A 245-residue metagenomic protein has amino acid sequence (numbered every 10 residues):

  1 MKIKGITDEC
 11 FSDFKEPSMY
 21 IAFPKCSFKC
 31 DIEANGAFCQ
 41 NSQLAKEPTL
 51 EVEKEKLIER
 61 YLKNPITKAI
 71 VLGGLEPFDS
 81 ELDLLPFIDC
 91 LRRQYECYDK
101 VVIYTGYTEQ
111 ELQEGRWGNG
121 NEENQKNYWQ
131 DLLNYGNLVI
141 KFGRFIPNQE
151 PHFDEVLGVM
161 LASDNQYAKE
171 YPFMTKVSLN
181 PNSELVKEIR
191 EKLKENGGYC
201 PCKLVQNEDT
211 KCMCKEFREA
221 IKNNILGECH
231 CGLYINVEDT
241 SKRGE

Functional and structural regions predicted by a protein language model:
K4-V52: Canonical Radical SAM [4Fe-4S] cluster-binding loop centered on the CxxxCxxC motif and its immediate flanking residues
C30, N124-Q130: Short, glycine/polar-rich helix-capping loops at beta-to-alpha or helix-loop-helix junctions that flank or form
N35-V52, I66-S80, C97-E123, L133 (+1 more regions): Core AdoMet radical
L57-E76, H230-N236, T240-K242: Short Fe-S-cluster ligation motifs
S80-I88: Active-site-adjacent beta->alpha loops and helix N-cap segments on the catalytic face of soluble alpha/beta enzymes
I88-E96: Surface-exposed amphipathic alpha-helices with a cationic face
Q166-T175: Charged phosphate-binding loop/patch that engages nucleotide di/tri-phosphates or the phosphate backbone of nucleic
T175-E245: Long, distal/terminal scaffolding or interaction modules with repetitive or compositionally biased sequence
